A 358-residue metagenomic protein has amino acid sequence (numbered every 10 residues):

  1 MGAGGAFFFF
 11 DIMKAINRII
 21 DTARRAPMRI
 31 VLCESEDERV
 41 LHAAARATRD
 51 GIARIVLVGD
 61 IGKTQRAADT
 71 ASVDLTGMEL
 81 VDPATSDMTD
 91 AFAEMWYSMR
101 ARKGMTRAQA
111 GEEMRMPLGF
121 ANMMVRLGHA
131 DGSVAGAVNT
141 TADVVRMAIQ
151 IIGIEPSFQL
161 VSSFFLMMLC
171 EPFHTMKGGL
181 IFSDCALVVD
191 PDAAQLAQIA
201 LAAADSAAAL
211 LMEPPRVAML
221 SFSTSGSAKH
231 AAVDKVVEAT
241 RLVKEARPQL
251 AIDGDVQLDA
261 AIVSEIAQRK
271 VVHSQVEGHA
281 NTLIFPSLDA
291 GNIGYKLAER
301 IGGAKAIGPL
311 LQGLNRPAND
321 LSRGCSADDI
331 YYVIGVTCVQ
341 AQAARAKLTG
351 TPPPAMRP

Functional and structural regions predicted by a protein language model:
M1-G2, A290: Compositionally biased, low-complexity repeat tracts
G2-I12: Short, Lys/Arg-enriched N-terminal segments with co-localized hydrophobic residues within the first ~10-30 amino acids
D11-E277, N281-P358: Anion-binding alpha/beta catalytic cores of soluble intermediary-metabolism enzymes, centered on
